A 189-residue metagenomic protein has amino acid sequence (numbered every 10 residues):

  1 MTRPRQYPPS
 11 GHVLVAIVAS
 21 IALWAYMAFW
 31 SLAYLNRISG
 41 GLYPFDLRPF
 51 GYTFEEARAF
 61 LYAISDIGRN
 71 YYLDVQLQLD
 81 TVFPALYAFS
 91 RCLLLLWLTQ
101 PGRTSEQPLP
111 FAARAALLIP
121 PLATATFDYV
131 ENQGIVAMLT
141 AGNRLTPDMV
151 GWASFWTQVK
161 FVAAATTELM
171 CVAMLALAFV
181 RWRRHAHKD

Functional and structural regions predicted by a protein language model:
T2-Q76, N143: Interfacial loop at the N-terminal end of multi-pass membrane proteins
T2-R3, R183-D189: Short, charged juxtamembrane terminal tails flanking transmembrane helices
P4-P8, I67-D74, S105-A115, R144-Q158: Juxtamembrane loop-transmembrane helix junctions in multi-pass integral membrane proteins, especially the extracellular
P9-A28, K160-R181: Hydrophobic alpha-helical transmembrane segments
G11-V18, D74, Q78-T81, A85 (+2 more regions): Alpha-helical transmembrane segments of integral membrane proteins
V75-W97, E168-V172: Hydrophobic alpha-helical transmembrane segments
C92-A137: Hydrophobic alpha-helical transmembrane segments of integral membrane proteins
I119-A173: Alpha-helical transmembrane segments of multi-pass integral membrane proteins, characterized by long hydrophobic
